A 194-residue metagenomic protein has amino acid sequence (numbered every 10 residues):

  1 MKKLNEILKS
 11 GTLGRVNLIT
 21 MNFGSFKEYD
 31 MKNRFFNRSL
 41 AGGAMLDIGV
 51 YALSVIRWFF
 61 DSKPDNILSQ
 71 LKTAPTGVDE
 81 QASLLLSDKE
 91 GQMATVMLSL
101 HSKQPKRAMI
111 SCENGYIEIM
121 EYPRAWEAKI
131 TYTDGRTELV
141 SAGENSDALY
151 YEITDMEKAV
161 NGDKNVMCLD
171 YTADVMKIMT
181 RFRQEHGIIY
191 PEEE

Functional and structural regions predicted by a protein language model:
M1, A52-L53, A125-E127, L149-I153 (+1 more regions): A general structural signal for well-ordered alpha-helical segments in protein cores
M1-I67: Predominantly a Rossmann-like dinucleotide-binding segment in NAD(P)-dependent oxidoreductases
K3-I7, S54-V55, S83, D155 (+2 more regions): Alpha-helical elements of Rossmann-like donor-binding domains used by nucleotide-donor carbohydrate transfer enzymes
I48, A148, Y171: Soluble or luminal CAZymes and related metallo-dependent hydrolases
S54-E127, I153-K164: Contiguous beta-strand/loop segments that form the cofactor/metal-binding neighborhood of enzyme cores
K89, D155-E194: C-terminal helix-rich "cap/oligomerization" subdomain common to oxidoreductases
E90, Y132-R136: Solvent-exposed strand-loop boundary residues in beta-sheet-rich modules
V140-T154, M167: Active-site loop of classical SDR/Rossmann-like NAD(P)-dependent oxidoreductases, centered on the catalytic Tyr-X3-Lys
